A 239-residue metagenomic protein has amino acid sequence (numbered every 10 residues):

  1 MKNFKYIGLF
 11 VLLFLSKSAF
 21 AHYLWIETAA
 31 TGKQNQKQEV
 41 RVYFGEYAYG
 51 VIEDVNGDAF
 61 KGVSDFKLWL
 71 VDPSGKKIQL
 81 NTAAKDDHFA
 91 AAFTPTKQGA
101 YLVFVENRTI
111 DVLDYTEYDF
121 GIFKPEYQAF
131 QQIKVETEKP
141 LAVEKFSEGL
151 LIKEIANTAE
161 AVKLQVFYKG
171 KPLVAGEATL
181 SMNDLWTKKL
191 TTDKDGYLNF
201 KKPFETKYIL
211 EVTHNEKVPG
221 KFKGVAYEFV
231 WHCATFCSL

Functional and structural regions predicted by a protein language model:
F4-L15: Sec-dependent N-terminal signal peptides
L15-A21: Sec/Tat signal peptide C-region and signal peptidase I cleavage site
H22-L239: N-terminal soluble domains immediately following signal/targeting peptides that reside in extracytoplasmic
